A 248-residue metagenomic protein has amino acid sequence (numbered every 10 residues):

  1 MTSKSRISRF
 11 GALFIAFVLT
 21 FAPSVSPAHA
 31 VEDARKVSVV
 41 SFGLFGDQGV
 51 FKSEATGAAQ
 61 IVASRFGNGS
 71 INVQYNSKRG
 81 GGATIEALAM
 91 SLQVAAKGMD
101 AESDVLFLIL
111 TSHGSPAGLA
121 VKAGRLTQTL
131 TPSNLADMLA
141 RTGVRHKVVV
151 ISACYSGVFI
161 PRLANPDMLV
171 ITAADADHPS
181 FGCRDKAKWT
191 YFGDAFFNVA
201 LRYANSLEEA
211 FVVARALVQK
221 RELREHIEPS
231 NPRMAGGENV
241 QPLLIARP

Functional and structural regions predicted by a protein language model:
M1-R6: N-terminal secretory signal peptides that target proteins for export/translocation
G11-A22: Bacterial N-terminal signal peptides
S26-S103, G182, A187-T190, I245-P248: Boundary/activation segment at the start of structured domains
A34-S38, G67-I71, A101-L106, G143-V148 (+2 more regions): Loop/turn elements at helix/coil->beta-strand transitions in domains of secreted/extracellular proteins
Q48-K52, G81-I85, P116-K122, G157-P161 (+3 more regions): Extracytoplasmic/secreted cell-surface and envelope-processing proteins
A95-G124, K147, A153-P179: Active-site microenvironments of hydrolase-like enzyme catalytic domains
S112-T142: A short, glycine/acidic-enriched catalytic loop
A153-N239: Active-site-proximal C-terminal subdomain of hydrolase catalytic domains
